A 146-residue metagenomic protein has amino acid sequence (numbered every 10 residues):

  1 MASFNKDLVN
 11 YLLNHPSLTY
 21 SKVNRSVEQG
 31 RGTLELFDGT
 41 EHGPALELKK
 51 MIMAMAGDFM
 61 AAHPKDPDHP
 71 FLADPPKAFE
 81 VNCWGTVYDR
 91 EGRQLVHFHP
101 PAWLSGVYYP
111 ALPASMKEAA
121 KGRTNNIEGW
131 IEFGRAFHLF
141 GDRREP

Functional and structural regions predicted by a protein language model:
M1-L72, R93: Non-heme Fe(II)/2-oxoglutarate
F37-E47, G57-P146: Catalytic core of non-heme Fe(II) oxygenases with the double-stranded beta-helix
